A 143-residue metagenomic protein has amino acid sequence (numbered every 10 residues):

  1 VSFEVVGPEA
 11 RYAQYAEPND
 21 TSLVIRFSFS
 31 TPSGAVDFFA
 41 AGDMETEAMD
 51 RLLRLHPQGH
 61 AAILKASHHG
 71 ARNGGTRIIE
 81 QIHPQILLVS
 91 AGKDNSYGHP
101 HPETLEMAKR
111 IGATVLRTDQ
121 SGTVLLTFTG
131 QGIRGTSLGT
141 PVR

Functional and structural regions predicted by a protein language model:
V1-I63, Q120-R143: Core dinuclear metal-dependent hydrolase active-site scaffold
M49-T123: Cap/insert and terminal regions of metallo-dependent hydrolase folds
